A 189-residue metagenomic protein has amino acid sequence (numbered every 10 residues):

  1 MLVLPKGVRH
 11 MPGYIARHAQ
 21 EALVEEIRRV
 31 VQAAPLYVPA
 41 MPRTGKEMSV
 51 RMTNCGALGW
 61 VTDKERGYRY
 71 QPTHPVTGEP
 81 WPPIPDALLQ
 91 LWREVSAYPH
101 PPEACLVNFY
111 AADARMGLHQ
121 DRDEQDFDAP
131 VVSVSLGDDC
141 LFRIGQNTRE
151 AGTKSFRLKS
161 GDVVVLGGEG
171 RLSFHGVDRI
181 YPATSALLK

Functional and structural regions predicted by a protein language model:
M1-K189: Non-heme Fe(II) oxygenase metal-center motifs and adjacent flexible, charged/small-residue loops
